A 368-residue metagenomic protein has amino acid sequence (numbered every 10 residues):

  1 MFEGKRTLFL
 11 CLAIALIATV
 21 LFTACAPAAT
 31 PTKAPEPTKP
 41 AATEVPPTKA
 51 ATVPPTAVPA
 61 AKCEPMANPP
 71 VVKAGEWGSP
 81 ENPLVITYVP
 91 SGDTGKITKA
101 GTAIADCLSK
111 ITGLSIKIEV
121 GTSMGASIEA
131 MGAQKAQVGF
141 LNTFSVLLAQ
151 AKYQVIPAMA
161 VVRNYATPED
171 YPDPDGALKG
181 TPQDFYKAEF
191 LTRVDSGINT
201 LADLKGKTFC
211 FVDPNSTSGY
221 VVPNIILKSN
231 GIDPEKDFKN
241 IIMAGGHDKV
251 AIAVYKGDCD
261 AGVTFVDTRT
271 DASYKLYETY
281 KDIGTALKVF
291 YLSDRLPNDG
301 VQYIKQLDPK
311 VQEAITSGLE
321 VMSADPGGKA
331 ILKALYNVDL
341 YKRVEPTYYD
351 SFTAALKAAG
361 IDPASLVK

Functional and structural regions predicted by a protein language model:
F2, P54, V58-A103, Y303 (+1 more regions): An extracytoplasmic/periplasmic, membrane-proximal ligand-sensing/linker region
T19-A24: C-terminal motif of bacterial Sec signal peptides marking the signal peptidase cleavage site
C25-E64, N68-P70: Ser/Thr-rich, Proline-interspersed low-complexity disordered segments
P70-L147: Extracytoplasmic small-molecule ligand-binding "clamshell" domains of the periplasmic binding protein/Venus flytrap
V89, V162-D175, D184-K187, E278-T316 (+1 more regions): Periplasmic-binding protein-like
G125-G139, F144-Q154, A202-D203, G246-D267: Short helices/loops that flank or line small-molecule/ion binding pockets
V161-T217, I225, N230: A conserved helix-loop-strand patch within extracytoplasmic ligand-binding domains of the periplasmic binding
S196, T208-P309: Pocket-lining segment of extracytoplasmic ligand-binding domains
